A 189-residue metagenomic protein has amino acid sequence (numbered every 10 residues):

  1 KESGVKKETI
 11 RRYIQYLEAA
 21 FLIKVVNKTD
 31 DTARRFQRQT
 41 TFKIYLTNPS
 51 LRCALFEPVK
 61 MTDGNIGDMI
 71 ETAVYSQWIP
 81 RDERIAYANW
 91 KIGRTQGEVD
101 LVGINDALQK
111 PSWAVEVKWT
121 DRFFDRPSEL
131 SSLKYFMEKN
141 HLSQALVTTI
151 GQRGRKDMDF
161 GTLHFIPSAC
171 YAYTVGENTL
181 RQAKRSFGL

Functional and structural regions predicted by a protein language model:
K1-Q109: Accessory nucleic acid-recognition modules appended to NTPase machines
K24, N89, E116, L146-T149: Short beta-strand segments
Y45, W113-V115, L146-T148, H164: Hydrophobic/aromatic beta-strand patches that form the interior of the parallel beta-sheet core in alpha/beta enzyme
P49, V117-W119, I150, S168: Active-site donor-binding loop signature of nucleotide-sugar glycosyltransferases
G97-V99, P111-W113, H141-L146: A short pocket-lining beta-strand/turn micro-motif at the edge of beta-sheets
D100, I104, P111-R122: Active-site ExK catalytic segment of metal-dependent nucleases
W119-G161: Catalytic cores of nucleic-acid endonucleases
I150-L189: Domain-level recognition of nuclease-like catalytic cores that cleave nucleotide substrates
